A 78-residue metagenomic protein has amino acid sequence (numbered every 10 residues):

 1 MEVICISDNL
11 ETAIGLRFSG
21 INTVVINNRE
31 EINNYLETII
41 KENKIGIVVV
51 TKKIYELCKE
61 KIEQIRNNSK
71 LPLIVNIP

Functional and structural regions predicted by a protein language model:
M1-N27, N33: N-terminal first-folded block
I14, N33-T38, E56, E60-E63: Solvent-exposed alpha-helical segments within well-ordered globular domains of core cellular machineries
F18, N43-I45: Short, surface-exposed connector motifs at secondary-structure boundaries
I21-N22, I40-K41, E63-N67: Short, solvent-exposed amphipathic alpha-helical segments in soluble enzyme and RNA/protein-processing domains
N28, T51-K53, P78: Short secondary-structure boundary segments
E37, I45, P78: C-terminal binding/interaction regions
G46-V50: Periplasmic-binding protein-like
K59-P78: C-terminal structural segments of small proteins and small subunits
